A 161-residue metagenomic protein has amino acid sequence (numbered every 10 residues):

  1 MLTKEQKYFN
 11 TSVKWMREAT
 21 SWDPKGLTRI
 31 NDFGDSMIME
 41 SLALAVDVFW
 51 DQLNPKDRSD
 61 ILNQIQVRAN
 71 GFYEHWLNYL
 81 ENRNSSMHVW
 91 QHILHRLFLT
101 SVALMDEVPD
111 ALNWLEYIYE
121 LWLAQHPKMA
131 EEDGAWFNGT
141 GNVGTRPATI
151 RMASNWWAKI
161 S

Functional and structural regions predicted by a protein language model:
M1-S161: Aromatic-lined, polymer-binding surfaces characteristic of secreted/periplasmic polysaccharide-degrading enzymes
